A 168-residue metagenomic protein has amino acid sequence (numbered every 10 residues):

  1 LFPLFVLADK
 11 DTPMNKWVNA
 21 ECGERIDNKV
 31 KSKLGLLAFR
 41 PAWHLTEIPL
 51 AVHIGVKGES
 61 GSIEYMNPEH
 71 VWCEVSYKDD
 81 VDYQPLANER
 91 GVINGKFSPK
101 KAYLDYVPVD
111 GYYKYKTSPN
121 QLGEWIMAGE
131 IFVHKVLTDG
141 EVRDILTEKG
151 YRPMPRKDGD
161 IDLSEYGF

Functional and structural regions predicted by a protein language model:
L1-V30, V52-H53, E59-F168: Active-site and NAD+-binding cores of ADP-ribose-processing enzymes
K33-G58: Extended catalytic/binding region for NAD+/ADP-ribose chemistry, centered on the ART fold
